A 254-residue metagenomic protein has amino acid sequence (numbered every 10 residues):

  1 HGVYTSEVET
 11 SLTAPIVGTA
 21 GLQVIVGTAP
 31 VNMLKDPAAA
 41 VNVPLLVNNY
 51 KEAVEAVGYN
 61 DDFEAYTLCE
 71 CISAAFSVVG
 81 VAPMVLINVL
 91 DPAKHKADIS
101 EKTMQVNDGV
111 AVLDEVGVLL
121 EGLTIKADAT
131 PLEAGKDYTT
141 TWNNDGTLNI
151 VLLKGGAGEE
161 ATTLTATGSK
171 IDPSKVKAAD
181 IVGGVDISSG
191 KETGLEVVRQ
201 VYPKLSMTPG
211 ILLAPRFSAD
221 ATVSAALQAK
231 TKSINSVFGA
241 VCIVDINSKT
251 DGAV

Functional and structural regions predicted by a protein language model:
H1-V254: Surface-exposed assembly/interface segments
